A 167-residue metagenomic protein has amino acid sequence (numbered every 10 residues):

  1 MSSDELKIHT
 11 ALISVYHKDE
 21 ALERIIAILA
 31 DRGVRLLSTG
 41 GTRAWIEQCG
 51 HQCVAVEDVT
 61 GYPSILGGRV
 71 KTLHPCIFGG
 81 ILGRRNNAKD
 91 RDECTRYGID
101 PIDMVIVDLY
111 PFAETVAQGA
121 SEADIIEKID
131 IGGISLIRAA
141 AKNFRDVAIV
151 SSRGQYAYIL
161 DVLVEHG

Functional and structural regions predicted by a protein language model:
M1-S3, E23-I26, G67-L73, L136-A139: Short, flexible, solvent-exposed loop/turn segments with mixed acidic/basic and small polar residues
M1-V56: N-terminal glycine-/serine-/threonine-rich phosphate-binding loop
L6-S14, D19-E20, D31, I99-G167: Internal alpha/beta core interface subdomains
R24-I26, E47-H51, D58, I65-G68 (+4 more regions): Short acidic, glycine/serine/threonine-rich loops at helix termini
R35-L36, Y62, E127-K128: Short, flexible coil/turn micro-motifs enriched in small/turn-prone residues
T39-G40, N87, G133, S152: Helix N-cap/beta->alpha junction signal
G41-F112: Glycine-rich nucleotide/cofactor/substrate-binding loop typically near the N-terminus or early in the first domain
